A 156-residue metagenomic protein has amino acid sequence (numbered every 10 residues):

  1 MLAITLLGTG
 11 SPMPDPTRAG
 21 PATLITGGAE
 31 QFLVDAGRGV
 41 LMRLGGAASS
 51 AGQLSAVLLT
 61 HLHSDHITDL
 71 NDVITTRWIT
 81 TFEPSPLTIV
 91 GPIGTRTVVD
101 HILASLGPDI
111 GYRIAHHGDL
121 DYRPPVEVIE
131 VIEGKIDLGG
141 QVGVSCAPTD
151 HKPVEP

Functional and structural regions predicted by a protein language model:
M1-P156: Binuclear metal-dependent hydrolase catalytic cores
